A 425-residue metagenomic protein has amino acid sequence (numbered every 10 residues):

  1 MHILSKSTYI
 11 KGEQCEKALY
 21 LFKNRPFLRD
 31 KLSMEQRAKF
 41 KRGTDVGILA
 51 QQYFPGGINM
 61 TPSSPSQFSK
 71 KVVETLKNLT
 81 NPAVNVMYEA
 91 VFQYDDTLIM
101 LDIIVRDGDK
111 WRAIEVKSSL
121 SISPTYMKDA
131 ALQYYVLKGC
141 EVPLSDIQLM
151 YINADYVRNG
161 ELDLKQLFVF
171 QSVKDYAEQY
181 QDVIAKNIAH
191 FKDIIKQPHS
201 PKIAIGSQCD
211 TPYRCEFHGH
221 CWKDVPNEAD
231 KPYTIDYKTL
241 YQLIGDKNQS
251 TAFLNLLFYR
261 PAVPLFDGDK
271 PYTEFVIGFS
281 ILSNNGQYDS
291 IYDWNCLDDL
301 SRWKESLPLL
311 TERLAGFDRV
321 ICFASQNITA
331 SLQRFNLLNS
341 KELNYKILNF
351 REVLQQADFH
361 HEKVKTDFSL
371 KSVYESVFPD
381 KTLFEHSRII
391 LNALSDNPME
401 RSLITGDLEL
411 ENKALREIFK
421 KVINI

Functional and structural regions predicted by a protein language model:
M1-D109, A229, A393-S395: Metal-dependent nuclease catalytic cores that hydrolyze phosphodiester bonds in DNA/RNA, characterized by
C15, I103, Q133, C215 (+4 more regions): A residue-level signal for conserved active-site and pocket-lining positions in enzyme catalytic cores
L21, K223-P226, P261-P264, S331: Short helix/loop capping segments that flank catalytic or ligand/cofactor-binding pockets
V84-A90, Y94, L98-D102, A113-V116 (+2 more regions): Conserved DEDDh/DEDDy metal-dependent 3′-5′ exonuclease domain
F92, T239-L314, L338: Conserved RNase H-like, two-metal-ion catalytic cores of nucleic-acid enzymes
R106-K110, D224, S283-G286: Short acidic-glycine loop/turn motifs at beta-strand connectors
G160-N227, V373-I425: Acidic, Mg2+-coordinating catalytic module of metal-dependent nucleases/exonucleases that use a two-metal-ion mechanism
P226-Q242: Helix-hairpin-helix
